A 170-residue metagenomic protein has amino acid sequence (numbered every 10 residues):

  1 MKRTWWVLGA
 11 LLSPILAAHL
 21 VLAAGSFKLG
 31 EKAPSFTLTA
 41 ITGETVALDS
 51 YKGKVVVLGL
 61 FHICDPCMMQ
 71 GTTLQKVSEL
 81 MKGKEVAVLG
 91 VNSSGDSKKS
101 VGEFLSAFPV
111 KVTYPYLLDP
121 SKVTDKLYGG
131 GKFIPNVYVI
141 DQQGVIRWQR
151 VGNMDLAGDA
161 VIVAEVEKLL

Functional and structural regions predicted by a protein language model:
W5-S35: N-proximal helix/coil linker or "cap" segments that precede and/or mark the start of modular domains
A33-P34, V55, I134-N136: Short loop/turn microsegments at loop-to-beta-strand junctions
T37-V56: A short beta-strand-turn-helix
T45, P66, V145-I146: Hydrophobic "anchor" residues
V57-L58, V88: Hydrophobic beta-strand anchors of alpha/beta hydrolase catalytic cores
G59-T73: Conserved redox-active cysteine motifs that mediate thiol-disulfide chemistry, especially di-cysteine Cys-X(1-2)-Cys
L89, F104-N136, I140-Q142: Short, internal strand/loop/helix patches that form the active-site neighborhood or redox-interaction surface
N136-L170: Thiol-/selenol-based redox modules, centered on thioredoxin-like and closely related oxidoreductase domains
